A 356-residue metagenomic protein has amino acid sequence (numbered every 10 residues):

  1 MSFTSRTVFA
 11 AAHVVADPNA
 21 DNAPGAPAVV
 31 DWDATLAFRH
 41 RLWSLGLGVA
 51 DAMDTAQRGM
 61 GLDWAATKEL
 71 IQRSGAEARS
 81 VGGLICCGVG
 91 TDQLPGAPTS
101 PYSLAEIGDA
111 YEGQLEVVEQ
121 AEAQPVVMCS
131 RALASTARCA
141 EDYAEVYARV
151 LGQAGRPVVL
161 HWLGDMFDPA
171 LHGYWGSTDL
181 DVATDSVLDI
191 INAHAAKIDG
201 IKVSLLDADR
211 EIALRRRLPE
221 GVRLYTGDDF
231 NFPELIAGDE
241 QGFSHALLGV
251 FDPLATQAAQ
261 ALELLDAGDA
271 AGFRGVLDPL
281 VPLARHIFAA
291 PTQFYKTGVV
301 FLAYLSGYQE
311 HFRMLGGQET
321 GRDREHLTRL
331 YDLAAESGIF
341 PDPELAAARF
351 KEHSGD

Functional and structural regions predicted by a protein language model:
M1-P18, A23, F251, A255-D356: C-terminal alpha-helical cap/extension of soluble enzyme domains
F3-D179, G316-E325, A335-D356: Active-site beta->alpha loop and helix N-cap motifs at the rims of alpha/beta catalytic domains
A11-A16, L45-D51, A121-P125, S186-I190 (+4 more regions): Short amphipathic alpha-helical segments, especially helix-boundary/capping motifs
R41, R73, R149, A213 (+3 more regions): Alpha-helical scaffold segments in soluble metabolic enzymes
K68-E69, A144, G176, R217 (+4 more regions): Alpha-helix boundary/capping detector
V159-Q293: Catalytic alpha/beta core domains of metabolic enzymes, predominantly
